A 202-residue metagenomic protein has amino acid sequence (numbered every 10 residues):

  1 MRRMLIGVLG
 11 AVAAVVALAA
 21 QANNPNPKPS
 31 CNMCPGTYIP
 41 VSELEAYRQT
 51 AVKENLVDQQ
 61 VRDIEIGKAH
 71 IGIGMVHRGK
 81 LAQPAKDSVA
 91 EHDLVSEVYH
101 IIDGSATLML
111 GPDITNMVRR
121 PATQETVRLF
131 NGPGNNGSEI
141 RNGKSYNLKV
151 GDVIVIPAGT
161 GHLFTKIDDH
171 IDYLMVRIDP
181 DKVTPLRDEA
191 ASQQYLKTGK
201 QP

Functional and structural regions predicted by a protein language model:
M1-M4: Positively charged n-region of N-terminal signal peptides that target proteins for export
G7-A17: Bacterial N-terminal signal peptides
A19-D93, L186-Q194, T198-P202: A short, N-terminal "cap"/entry segment at the start of jelly-roll beta-barrel domains of the cupin/DSBH fold
A90, S96-H100, S145-Y146, V153-I154: His/acidic/aromatic-lined binding-pocket segments of jelly-roll/cupin-type domains and related regulatory beta-sandwich
D93-P112, R120-N136: Short, conserved beta-strand element in jelly-roll/cupin
S138-G143: Short alpha-helix capping/helix-loop boundary micro-motifs
Y146-D168: Conserved metal-binding segment of the jelly-roll/cupin
D169-R187: A short hydrophobic beta-strand segment most commonly corresponding to one strand of the jelly-roll/cupin
